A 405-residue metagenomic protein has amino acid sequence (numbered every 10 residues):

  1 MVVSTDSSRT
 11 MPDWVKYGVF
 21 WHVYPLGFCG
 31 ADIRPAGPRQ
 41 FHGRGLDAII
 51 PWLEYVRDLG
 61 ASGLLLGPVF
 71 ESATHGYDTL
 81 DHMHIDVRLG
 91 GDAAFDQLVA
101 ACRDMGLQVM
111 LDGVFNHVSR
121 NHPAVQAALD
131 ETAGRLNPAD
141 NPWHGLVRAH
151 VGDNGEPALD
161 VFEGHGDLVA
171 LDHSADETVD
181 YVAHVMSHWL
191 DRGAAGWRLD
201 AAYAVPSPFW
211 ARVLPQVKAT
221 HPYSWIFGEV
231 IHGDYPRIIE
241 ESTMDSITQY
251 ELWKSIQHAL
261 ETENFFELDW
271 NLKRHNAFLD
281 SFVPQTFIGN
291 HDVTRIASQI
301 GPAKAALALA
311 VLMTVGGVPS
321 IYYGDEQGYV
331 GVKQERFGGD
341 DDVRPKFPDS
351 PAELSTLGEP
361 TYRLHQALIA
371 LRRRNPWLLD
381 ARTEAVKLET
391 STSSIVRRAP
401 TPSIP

Functional and structural regions predicted by a protein language model:
D6-F20, Y24-S62, V69-R192, V213 (+2 more regions): Substrate-binding/active-site clefts of carbohydrate-active enzymes
W14-Y17, A31-F41, W52, D269-K273 (+1 more regions): Loop/helix patches that line or flank the sugar-binding groove of alpha-linked glycan CAZymes
V19-H22, L64-L66, V109-L111, W197 (+4 more regions): Hydrophobic faces of well-ordered beta-strands that scaffold small-molecule active sites in alpha/beta enzyme cores
L26, V69, V114-N116, A202-A204 (+3 more regions): Active-site beta-loop-alpha junctions enriched in small/polar residues
F41-A48, G90-A94, E177-Y181, V205 (+5 more regions): Soluble or luminal CAZymes and related metallo-dependent hydrolases
G67-E71, Q327-G328: Short glycine-enriched loops at secondary-structure junctions
V99-A100, M105, V125-A133, H184-S187 (+4 more regions): Active-site-proximal helices and loops of the catalytic beta/alpha 8
M110-L111, G196-A202, R295-A297: Short catalytic-loop micro-motif centered on adjacent basic/acidic residues
